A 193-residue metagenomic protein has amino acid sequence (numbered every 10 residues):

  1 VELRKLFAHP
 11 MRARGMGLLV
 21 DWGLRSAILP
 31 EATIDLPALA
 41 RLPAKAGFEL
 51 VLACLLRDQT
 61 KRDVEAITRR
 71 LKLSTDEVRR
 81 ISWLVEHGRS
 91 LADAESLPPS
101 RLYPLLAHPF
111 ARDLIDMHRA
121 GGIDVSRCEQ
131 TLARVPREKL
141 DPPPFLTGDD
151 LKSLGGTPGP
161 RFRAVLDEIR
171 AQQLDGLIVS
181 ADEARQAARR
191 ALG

Functional and structural regions predicted by a protein language model:
V1-R127: Conserved, hydrophobic alpha-helical core segments of structured domains
P37, G47, D113, R119-G193: Charged substrate- and nucleic-acid-binding regions of tRNA-handling and nucleotidyl-transfer enzymes, centered on
